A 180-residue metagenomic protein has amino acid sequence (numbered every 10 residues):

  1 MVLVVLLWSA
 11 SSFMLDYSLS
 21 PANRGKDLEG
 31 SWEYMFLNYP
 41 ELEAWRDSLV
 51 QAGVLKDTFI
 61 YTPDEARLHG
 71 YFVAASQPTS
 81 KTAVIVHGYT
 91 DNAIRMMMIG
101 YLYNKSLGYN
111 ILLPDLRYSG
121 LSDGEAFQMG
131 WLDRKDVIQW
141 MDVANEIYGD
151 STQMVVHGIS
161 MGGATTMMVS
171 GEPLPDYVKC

Functional and structural regions predicted by a protein language model:
V2-I60: An N-terminal hydrophobic leader/cap segment in hydrolases
P63-A74: A short loop-to-beta-strand scaffold at the N-terminal edge of the catalytic core in hydrolase folds
S80-G88: Short beta-strand element of the alpha/beta-hydrolase
Y89-Y103: The serine-hydrolase catalytic nucleophile loop
M97, I138, M167-G171: Short, hydrophobic alpha-helix immediately C-terminal to the catalytic nucleophile
Y103-D123: Conserved alpha/beta-hydrolase
F127-Y148: Alpha/beta-hydrolase active-site loop
V143-I147, T152-C180: Primarily recognizes the serine-hydrolase "nucleophile elbow" in alpha/beta-hydrolase and SGNH/GDSL folds
